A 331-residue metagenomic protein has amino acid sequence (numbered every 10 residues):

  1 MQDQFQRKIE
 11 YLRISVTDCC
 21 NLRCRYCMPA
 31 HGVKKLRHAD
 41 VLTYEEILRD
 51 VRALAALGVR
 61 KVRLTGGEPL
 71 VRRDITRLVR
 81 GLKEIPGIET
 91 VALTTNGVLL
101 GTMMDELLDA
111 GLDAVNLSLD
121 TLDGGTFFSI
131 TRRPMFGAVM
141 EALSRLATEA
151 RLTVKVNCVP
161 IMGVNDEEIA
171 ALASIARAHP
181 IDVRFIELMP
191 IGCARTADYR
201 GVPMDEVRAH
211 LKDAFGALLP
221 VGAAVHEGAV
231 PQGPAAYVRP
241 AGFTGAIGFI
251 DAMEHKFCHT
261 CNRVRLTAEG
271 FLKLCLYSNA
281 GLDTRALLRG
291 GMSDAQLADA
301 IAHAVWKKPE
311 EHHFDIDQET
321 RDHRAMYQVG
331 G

Functional and structural regions predicted by a protein language model:
M1-Y11, R177-A178, L188-G331: Auxiliary Fe-S-binding modules of radical SAM enzymes
Q4-Y44, L276: Canonical Radical SAM [4Fe-4S] cluster-binding loop centered on the CxxxCxxC motif and its immediate flanking residues
V16, L64, L93, G270: Conserved, mostly hydrophobic/aromatic
L22, G124-G125, K256, L282: Glycine-centered loop/turn positions within well-structured domains that cap or flank conserved ligand/cofactor-binding
G32-R37, D123-I130, G192-A197, D283-T284: A short acidic, helix-capping loop that chelates divalent metal ions and anchors anionic groups
V41-R63, V71-I186: Radical SAM/AdoMet-radical enzyme domain recognition
E68: Conserved G/P- and acidic residue-centered "switch" motifs that form tight phosphate/ATP-binding loops in soluble
